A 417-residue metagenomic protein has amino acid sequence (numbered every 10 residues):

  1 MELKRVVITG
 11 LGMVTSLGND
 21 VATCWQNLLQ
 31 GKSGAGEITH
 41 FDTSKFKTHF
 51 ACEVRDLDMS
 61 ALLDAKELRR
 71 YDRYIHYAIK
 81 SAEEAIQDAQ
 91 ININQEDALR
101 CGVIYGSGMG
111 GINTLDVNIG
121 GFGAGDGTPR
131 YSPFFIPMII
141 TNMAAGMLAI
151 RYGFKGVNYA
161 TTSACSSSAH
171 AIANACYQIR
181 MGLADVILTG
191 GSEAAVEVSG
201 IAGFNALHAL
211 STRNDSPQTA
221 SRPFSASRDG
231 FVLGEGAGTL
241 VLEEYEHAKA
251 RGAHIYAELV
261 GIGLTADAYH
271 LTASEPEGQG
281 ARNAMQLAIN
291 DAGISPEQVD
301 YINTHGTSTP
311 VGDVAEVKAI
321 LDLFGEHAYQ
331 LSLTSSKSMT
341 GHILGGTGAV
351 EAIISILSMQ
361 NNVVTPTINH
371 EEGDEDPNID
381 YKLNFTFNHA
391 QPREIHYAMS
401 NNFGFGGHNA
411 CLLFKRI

Functional and structural regions predicted by a protein language model:
M1-E67, A89, E246-Y256, I353-T367 (+1 more regions): ACP-dependent fatty acid/polyketide chain-elongation machinery
R5-T9, G34-G36, D215-A292, Y301: Condensing-enzyme catalytic core mediating Claisen C-C bond formation in acyl metabolism
I8, C24, K32-S163, S192-I201 (+1 more regions): Conserved beta-ketoacyl condensing-enzyme motif
G10, L28, A82, V103 (+10 more regions): Conserved small-residue
A22-L29, N113-T128, Q178-M181, I201-N214 (+3 more regions): A glycine- and small-aliphatic-rich helix-loop capping segment at beta-alpha/alpha-beta transitions that lines
A78-I91, T141-Y152, N158-E193, F231-A253 (+2 more regions): Active-site-proximal alpha-helical scaffold in enzymes
G125-S132, A173, Y177, E193-A250 (+2 more regions): Glycine-/small-residue-rich "gating" segment that lines the acyl/pantetheine channel and substrate pocket
Y269-G278, T307-F324, Y329, I343-V350 (+1 more regions): Short glycine/threonine-rich loop-to-helix capping motif typified by GTGT followed within a few residues by an Asp-Pro
